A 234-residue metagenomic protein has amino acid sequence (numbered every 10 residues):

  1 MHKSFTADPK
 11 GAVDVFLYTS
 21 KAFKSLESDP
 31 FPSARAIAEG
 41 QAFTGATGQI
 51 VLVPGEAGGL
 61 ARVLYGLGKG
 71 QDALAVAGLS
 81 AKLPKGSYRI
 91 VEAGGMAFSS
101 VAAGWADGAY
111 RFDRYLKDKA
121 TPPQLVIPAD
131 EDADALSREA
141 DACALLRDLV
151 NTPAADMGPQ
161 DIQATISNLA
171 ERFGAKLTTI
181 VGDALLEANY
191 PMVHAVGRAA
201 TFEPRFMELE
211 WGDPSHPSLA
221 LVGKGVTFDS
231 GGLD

Functional and structural regions predicted by a protein language model:
M1-G232: N-terminal hydrophobic/helix-forming segments and targeting peptides
